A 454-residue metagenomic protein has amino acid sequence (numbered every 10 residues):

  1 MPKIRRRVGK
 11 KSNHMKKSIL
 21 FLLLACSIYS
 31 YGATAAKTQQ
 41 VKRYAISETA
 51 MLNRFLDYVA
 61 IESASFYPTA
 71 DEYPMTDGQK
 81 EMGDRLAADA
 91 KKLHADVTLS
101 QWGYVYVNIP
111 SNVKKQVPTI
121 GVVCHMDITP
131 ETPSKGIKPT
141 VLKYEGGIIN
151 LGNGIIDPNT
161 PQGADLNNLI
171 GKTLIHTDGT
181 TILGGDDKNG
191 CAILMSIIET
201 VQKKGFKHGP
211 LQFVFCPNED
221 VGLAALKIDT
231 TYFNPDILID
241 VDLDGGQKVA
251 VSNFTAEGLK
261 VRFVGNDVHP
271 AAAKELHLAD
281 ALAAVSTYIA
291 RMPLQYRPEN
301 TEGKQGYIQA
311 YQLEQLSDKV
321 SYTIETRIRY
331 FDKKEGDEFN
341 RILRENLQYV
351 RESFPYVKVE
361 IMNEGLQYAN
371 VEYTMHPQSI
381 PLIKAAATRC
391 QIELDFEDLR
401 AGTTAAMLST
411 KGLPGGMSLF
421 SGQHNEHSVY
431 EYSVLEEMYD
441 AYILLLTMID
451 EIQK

Functional and structural regions predicted by a protein language model:
P2, K10-S18: Positively charged n-region of N-terminal signal peptides that target proteins for export
S18-C26: Sec-dependent N-terminal signal peptides
V41, I46-D77, I175-H176, H424-S428: N-terminal capping segment at the start of a domain
P68-D127: A non-catalytic alpha/beta surface segment that caps or lines the substrate-entry region of metallo-dependent hydrolase
K115-K207, F215, P235, D440: Active-site metal-coordination/substrate-binding segment of hydrolases, especially metallo-dependent peptidases
L166, K172-I182, N218-E338, Q348 (+1 more regions): Midchain, well-structured core segments that form catalytic/ion-binding scaffolds
A283-N300, Y307-Q309, K358, L366-S418: Active-site-adjacent substrate-binding region of metalloamidase/peptidase-like peptide-processing proteins
D318, L394-T447: Zn-dependent metallopeptidase/amidohydrolase metal-coordination segment
